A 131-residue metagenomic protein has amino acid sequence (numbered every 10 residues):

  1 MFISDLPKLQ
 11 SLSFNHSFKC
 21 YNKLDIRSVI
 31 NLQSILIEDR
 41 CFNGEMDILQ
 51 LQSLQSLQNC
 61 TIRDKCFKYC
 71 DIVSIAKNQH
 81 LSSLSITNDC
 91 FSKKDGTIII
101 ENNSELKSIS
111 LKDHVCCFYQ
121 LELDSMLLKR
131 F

Functional and structural regions predicted by a protein language model:
M1, L12, L24, I35 (+8 more regions): Conserved hydrophobic beta-strand positions in leucine-rich repeat
L9, Y21, L32, N43-M46 (+7 more regions): Conserved hydrophobic position(s) of the canonical leucine-rich repeat
